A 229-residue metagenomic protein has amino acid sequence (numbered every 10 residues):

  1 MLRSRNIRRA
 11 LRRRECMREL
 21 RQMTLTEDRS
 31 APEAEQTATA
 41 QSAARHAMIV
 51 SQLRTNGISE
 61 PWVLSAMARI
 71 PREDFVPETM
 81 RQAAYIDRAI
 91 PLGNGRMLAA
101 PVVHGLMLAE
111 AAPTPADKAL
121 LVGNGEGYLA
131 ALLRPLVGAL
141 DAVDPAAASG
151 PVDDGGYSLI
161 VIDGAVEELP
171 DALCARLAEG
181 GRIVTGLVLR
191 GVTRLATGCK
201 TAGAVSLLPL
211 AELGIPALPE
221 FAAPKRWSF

Functional and structural regions predicted by a protein language model:
L2-V143, C199-A222, R226-F229: Class I SAM-dependent transferase core
A116, L177-I183: Short glycine-dipeptide loop
L136, A175-L177, G186: Conserved helix-to-beta-strand junction in the class I
P145-A148, V166, G186-G191: Short, acidic/turn-prone active-site loops that include or flank metal/cofactor- and phosphate-binding residues
S149-I160, E167-E168: A short acidic, Gly/Pro-enriched loop at the edge of an enzyme's catalytic core that lines a small-molecule cofactor
P151-D154, V192-T197, L218-E220: Short, charged, surface-exposed secondary-structure boundary motifs
V161, A165-E167, D171-A172, G181-I183: Non-DNA-binding regulatory cores of transcription-related proteins, predominantly C-terminal effector-binding
G181-C199: ADP-ribose/adenylate-binding Rossmann-like module
